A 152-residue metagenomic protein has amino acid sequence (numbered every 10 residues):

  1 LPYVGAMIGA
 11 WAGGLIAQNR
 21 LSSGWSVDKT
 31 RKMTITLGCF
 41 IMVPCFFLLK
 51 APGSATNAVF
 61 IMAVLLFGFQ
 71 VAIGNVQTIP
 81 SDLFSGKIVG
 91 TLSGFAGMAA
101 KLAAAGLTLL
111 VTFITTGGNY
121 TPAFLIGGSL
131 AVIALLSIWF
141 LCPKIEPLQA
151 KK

Functional and structural regions predicted by a protein language model:
L1-L21: Transmembrane alpha-helices of Major Facilitator/SLC transporters
L1-V4, A63, F67, G94-L102: Transmembrane alpha-helical cores of Major Facilitator Superfamily
A10, S81-G117: A late C-terminal transmembrane helix in Major Facilitator Superfamily
I16-A17, L21, V111-N119: Interfacial helix-cap and linker-helix signal at transmembrane-aqueous boundaries of multi-pass secondary transporters
A17, L65, P80-S85: Helix-terminus/helix-capping segments at the ends of transmembrane helices and short amphipathic helices
D28-M33, F113-L130: A membrane-interface helix-boundary motif in multi-pass transporters
D28-V76: C-terminal transmembrane helical hairpin of 12-TM major facilitator-type secondary transporters
V43-K50, G128-K152: Multi-pass alpha-helical transporter architecture, strongest for 12-TM Major Facilitator/SLC carriers used
